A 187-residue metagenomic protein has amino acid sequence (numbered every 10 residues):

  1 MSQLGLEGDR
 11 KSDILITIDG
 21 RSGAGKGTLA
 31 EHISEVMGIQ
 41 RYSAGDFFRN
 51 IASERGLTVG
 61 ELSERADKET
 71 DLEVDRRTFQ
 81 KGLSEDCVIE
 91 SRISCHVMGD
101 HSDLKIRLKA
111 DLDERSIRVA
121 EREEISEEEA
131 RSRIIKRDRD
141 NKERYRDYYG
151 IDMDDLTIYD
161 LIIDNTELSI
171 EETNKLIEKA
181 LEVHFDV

Functional and structural regions predicted by a protein language model:
M1-D13: Extreme N-terminal, non-catalytic leader segments that precede Walker-type/kinase nucleotide-binding cores
I18: Hydrophobic anchor at the beta1->P-loop junction of P-loop NTPases
R21: P-loop (Walker A) phosphate-binding loop of NTP-binding proteins
A24: ATP-binding Walker
G27: Walker A/P-loop
Y42-M98, L112-D113, E124-E129, R139-N141: ATP-dependent small-molecule kinase phosphotransfer cores that center on conserved nucleotide phosphate-binding segments
K68, E127-L176: Small-molecule kinase domains that catalyze NTP-dependent phosphoryl transfer to phosphate-bearing small molecules
